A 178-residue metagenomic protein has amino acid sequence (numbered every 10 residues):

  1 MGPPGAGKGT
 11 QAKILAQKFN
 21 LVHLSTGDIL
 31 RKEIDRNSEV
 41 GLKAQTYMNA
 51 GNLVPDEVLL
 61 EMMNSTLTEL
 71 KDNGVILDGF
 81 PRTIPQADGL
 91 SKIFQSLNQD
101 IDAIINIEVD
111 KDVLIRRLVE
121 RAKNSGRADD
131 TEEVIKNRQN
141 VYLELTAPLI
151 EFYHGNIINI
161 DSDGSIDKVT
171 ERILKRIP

Functional and structural regions predicted by a protein language model:
M1-P178: Glycine-rich phosphate-binding loop of ATP-dependent small-molecule kinases
